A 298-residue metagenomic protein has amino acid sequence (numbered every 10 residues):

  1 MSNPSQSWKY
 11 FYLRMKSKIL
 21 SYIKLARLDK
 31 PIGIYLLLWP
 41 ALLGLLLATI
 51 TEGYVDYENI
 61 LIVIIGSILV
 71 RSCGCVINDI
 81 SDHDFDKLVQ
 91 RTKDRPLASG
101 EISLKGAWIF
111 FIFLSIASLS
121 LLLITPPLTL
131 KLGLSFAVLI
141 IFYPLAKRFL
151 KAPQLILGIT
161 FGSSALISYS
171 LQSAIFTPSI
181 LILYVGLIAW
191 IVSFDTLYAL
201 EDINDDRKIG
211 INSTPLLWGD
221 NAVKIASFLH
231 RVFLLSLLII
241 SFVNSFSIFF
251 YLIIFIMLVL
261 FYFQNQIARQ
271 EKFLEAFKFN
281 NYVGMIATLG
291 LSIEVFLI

Functional and structural regions predicted by a protein language model:
S2-I298: Multi-pass alpha-helical membrane architecture of UbiA-family and related isoprenoid/lipid prenyltransferases
